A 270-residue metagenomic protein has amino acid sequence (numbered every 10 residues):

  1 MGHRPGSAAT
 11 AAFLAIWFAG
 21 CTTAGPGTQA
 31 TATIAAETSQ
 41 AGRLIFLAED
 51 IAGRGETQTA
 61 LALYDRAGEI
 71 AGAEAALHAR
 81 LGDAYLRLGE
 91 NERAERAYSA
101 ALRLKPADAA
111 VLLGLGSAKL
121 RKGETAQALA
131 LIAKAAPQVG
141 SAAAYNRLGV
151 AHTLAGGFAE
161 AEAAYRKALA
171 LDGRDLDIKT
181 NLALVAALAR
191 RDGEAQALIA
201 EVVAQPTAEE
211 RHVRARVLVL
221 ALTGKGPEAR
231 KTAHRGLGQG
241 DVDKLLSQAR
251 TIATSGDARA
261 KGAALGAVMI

Functional and structural regions predicted by a protein language model:
W17-A71, A75-A76, R87, G262-I270: N-terminal leader/linker segments that initiate helical-solenoid repeat arrays
G27-T28, P206-I270: Terminal, low-structured helical/coil segments at or just beyond the last alpha-helical repeat
A52, A79, D83-L86, L113 (+4 more regions): Position-specific recognition of the canonical hydrophobic site in helix A of tetratricopeptide repeat
I70, L104-K105, A135-V139, L171 (+2 more regions): Structural marker of alpha-solenoid helical repeat scaffolds
L77, V111, A144-Y145, I178 (+1 more regions): TPR alpha-solenoid repeat register
R80, G114, R147, N181-L182 (+1 more regions): Canonical tetratricopeptide repeat
